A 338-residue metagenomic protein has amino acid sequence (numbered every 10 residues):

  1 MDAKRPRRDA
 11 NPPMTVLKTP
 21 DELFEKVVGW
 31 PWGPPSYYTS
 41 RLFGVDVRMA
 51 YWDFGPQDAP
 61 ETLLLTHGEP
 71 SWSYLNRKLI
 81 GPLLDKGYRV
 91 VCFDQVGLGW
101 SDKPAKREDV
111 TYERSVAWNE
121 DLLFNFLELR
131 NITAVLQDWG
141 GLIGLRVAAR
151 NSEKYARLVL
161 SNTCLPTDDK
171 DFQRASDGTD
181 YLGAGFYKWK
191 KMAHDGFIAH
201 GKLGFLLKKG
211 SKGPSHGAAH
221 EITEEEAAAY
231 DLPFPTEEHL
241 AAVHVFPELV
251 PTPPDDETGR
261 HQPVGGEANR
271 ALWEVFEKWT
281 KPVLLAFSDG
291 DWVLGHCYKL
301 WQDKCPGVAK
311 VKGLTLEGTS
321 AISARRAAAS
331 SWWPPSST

Functional and structural regions predicted by a protein language model:
R5-T39, M49-Q57, T62, E69-P70 (+4 more regions): Flexible "cap/lid" subdomain of the alpha/beta-hydrolase fold that forms the substrate-access gate
G68, D138, I322-R326: Conserved acidic functional residues
K78-P82: Typically the conserved alpha-helix immediately C-terminal to a functionally engaged Cys/Sec in thioredoxin-like
L84-D94: A fold-wide structural signal in alpha/beta-hydrolase
V308-T338: Catalytic active-site module of serine/aspartate enzymes centered on a nucleophile-bearing elbow/loop
